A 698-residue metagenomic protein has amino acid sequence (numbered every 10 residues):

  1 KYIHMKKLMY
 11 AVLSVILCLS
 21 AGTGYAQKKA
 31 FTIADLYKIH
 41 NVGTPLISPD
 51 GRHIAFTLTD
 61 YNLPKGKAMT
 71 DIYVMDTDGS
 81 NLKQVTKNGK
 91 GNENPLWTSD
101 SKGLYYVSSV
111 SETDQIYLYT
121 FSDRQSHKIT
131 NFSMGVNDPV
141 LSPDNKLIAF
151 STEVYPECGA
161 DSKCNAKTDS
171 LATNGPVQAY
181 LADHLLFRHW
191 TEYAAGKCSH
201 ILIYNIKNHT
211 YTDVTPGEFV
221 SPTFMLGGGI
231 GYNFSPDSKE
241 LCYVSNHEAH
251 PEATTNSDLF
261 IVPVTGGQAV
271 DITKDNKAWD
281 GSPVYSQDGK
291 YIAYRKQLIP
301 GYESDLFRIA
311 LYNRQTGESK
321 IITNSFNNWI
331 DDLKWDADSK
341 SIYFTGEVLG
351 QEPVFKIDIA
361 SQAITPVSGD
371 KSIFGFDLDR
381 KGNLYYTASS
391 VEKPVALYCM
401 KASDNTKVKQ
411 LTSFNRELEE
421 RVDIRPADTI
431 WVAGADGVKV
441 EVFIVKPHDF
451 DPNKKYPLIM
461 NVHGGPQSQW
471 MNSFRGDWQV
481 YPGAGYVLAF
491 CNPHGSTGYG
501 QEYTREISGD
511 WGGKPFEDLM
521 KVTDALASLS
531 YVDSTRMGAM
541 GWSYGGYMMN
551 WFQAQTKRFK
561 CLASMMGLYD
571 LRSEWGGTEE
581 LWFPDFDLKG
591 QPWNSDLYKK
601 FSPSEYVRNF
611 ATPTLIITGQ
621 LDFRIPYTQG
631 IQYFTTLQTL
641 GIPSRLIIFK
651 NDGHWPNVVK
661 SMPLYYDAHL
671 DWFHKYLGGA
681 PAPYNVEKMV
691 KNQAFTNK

Functional and structural regions predicted by a protein language model:
K1-K28: Bacterial Sec-dependent N-terminal signal peptides
L46, A149-S151, Q178-D183, F187-T215 (+6 more regions): Non-catalytic accessory segments flanking enzyme active sites
P49-D50, S99-D100, P143-D144, P236-D237 (+3 more regions): Residue-level detector of Asp-centered blade-edge/turn motifs that repeat once per structural unit in beta-propeller
G51-I54, S101-Y105, I148, L241 (+3 more regions): Hydrophobic beta-strand positions that form the internal "hydrophobic ladder" of WD40/Gbeta-like beta-propeller blades
L58-D71, T86-N92, V107-Y117, N131-N137 (+10 more regions): A flexible loop/linker signature enriched in serine peptidases of the S9 family
D76-S80, T120-R124, N205-H209, P263-G267 (+3 more regions): Short loop/turn segments that connect beta-strands within beta-propeller blades
T406, T412-T535, W542, E574-L581: Cap/lid segment of the alpha/beta-hydrolase catalytic domain
F490-K698: Active-site-proximal cap/loop segments of hydrolase catalytic domains
